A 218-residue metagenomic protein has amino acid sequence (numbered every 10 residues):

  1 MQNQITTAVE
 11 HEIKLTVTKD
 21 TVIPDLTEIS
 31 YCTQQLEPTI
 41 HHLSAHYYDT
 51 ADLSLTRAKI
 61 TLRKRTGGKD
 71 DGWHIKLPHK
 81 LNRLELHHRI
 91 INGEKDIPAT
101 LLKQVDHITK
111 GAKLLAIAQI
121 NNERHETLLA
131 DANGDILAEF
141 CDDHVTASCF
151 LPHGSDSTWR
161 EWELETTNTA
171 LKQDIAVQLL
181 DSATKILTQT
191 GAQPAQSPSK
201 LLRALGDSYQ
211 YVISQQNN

Functional and structural regions predicted by a protein language model:
M1-N218: Phosphate-end processing signature that detects enzymes handling 5′-triphosphorylated RNA and polyphosphate
